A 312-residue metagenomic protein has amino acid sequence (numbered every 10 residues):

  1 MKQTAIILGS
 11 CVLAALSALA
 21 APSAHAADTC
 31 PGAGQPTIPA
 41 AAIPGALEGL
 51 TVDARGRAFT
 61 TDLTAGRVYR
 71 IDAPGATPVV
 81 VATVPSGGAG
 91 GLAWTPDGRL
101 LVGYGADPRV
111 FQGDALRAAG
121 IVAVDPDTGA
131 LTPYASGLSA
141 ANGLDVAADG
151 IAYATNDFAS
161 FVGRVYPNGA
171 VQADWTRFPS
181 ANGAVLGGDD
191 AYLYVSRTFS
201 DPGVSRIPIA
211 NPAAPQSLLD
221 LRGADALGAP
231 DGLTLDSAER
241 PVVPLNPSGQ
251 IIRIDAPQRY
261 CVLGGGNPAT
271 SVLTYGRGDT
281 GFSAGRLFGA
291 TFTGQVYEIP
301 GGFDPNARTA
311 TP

Functional and structural regions predicted by a protein language model:
M1-A26: Secretory targeting and sorting signals
A26-A33, R308: Blade/loop signatures of beta-propeller domains
G34-A41, A76-T83, G129-A135, A170-W175 (+2 more regions): A short beta-strand motif characteristic of beta-propeller blades
A40-A58, L63, V84-R109, A135-Y153 (+6 more regions): Beta-rich, blade/repeat-based domains predominating in secreted/periplasmic proteins but also intracellular
T60-P78: Beta-propeller domains
R67-Y69, A119-V122, F161-R164, G203-S205 (+2 more regions): A short loop-to-beta-strand structural motif that recurs across blades of beta-propeller domains
D72-A76, V124-G129, V165-A170, P208-A213 (+2 more regions): Short loop/turn segments that connect beta-strands within beta-propeller blades
A115-A147: Asp-box/WD-like beta-propeller blade repeats and closely related beta-sheet repeat scaffolds
